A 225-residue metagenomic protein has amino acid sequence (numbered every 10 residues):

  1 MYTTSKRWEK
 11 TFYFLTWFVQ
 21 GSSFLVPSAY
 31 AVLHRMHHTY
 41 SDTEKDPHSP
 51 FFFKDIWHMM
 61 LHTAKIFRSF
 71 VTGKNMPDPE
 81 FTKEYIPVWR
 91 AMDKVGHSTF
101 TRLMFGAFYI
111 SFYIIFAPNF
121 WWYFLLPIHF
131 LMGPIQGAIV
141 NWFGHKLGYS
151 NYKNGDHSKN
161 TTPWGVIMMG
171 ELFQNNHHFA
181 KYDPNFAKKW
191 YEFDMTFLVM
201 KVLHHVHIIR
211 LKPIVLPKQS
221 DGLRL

Functional and structural regions predicted by a protein language model:
M1-I139, D183-L225: Non-catalytic, topology-defining segments of multipass membrane proteins
K83-R90, S150-F173, H177-A180: Active-site-proximal inter-transmembrane loops
W142: Glycine-rich, pocket-lining loop/helix-strand segments that form or immediately flank
